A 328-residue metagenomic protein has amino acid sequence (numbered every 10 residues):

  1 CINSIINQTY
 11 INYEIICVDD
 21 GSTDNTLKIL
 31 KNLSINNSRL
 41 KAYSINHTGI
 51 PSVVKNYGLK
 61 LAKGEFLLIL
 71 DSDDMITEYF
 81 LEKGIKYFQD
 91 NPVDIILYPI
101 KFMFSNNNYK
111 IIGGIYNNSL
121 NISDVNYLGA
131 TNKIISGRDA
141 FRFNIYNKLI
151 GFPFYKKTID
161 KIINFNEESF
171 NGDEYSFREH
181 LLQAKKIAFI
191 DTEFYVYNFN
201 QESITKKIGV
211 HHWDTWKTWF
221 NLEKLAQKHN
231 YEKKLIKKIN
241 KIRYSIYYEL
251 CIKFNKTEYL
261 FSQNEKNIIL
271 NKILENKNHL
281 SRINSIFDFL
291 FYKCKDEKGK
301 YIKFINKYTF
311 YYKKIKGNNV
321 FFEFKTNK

Functional and structural regions predicted by a protein language model:
C1-N7: Short, well-formed alpha-helical segments that are part of the catalytic scaffolds of diverse glycosyltransferases
D19-K28, H47-T48: A conserved acidic beta->alpha catalytic loop
N25, D74-Y87: Acidic donor-binding/catalytic loop of UDP-sugar-dependent glycosyltransferases, especially processive GT2
I45-A62: Glycine-rich, basic loop-to-helix element that forms the pyrophosphate-binding segment of sugar-nucleotide handling
V53, E82-I159, I163-N164: Flexible acidic/His/Gly-enriched loops in nucleotide-sugar-dependent glycosyltransferase catalytic domains
L67: Short aromatic/hydrophobic "clamp" motif used to bind/position activated sugar donors
Y127-T215: Conserved nucleotide-sugar donor-binding catalytic segment
F254-K328: Membrane-interface aromatic/basic loop that binds lipid-linked glycans or pyrophosphate carriers, typified by
